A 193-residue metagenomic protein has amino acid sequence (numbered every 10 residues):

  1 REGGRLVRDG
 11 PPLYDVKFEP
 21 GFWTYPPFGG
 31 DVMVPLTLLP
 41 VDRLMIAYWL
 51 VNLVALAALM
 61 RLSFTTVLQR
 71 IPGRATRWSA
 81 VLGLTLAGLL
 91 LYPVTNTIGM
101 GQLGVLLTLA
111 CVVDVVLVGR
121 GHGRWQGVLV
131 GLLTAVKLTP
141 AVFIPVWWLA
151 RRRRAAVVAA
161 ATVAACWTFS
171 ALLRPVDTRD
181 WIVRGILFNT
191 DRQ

Functional and structural regions predicted by a protein language model:
R1-Q126, A150-Q193: Primarily membrane-embedded glycan-assembly and transfer machineries that use lipid-linked glycans
R124-W148: Membrane-interface alpha helices of multi-pass inner-membrane proteins
